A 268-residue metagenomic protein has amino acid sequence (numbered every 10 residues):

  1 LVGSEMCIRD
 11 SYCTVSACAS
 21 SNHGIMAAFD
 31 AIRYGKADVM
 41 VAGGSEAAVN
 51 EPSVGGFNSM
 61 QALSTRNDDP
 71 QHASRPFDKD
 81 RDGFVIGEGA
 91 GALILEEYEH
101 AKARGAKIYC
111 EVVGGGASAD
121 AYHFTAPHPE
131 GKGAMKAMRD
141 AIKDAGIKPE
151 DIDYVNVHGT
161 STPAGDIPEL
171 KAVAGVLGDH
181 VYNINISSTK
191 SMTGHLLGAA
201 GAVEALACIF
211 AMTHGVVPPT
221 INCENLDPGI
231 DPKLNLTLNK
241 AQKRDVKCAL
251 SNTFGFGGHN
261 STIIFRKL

Functional and structural regions predicted by a protein language model:
L1-I8: Short, small-residue-biased leader/transition segments that mark boundaries at the very start of proteins
D10-S16, D78-D82, I184-H195, A249-N252: Short pre-catalytic strand/loop immediately N-terminal to key active-site residues, enriched for Gly-Thr
S11-S16, A37-S45, K107-G115, E150-V157 (+2 more regions): Beta-strand segments within the central parallel beta-sheet cores of soluble alpha/beta enzyme folds
S20-H100, A200-L268: Conserved beta-strand-centric core segments of catalytic alpha/beta enzyme folds
G24, A137-A145, A172, V176 (+2 more regions): Stable alpha-helical structural segments in soluble proteins, enriched in small hydrophobic residues
D68-A145, Y154: Condensing-enzyme catalytic core mediating Claisen C-C bond formation in acyl metabolism
G105, A145-K148, L177-Y182: Short helix-capping segments at alpha-helix termini
Y122-G131, T160-L177, Y182, L196-V203 (+1 more regions): Short glycine/threonine-rich loop-to-helix capping motif typified by GTGT followed within a few residues by an Asp-Pro
